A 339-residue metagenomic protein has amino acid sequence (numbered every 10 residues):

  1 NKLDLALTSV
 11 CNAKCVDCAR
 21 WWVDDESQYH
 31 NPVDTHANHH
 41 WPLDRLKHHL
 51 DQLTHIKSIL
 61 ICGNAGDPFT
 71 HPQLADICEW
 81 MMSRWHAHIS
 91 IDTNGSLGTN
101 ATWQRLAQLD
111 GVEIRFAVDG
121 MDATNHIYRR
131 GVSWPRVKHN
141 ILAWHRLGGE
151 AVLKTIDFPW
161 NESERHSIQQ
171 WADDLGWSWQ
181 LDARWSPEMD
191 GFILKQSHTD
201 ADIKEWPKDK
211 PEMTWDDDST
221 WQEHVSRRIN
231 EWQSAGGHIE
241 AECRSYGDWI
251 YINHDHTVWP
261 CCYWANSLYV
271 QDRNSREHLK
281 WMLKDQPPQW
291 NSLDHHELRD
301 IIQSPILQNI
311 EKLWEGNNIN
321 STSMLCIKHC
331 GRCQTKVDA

Functional and structural regions predicted by a protein language model:
L3-D17, L60-G63, A87, K154-D157: Conserved beta-strand->loop/alpha-helix structural units within folded catalytic cores of enzymes with alpha/beta
A6, W21-W22, E26-H36, W41 (+6 more regions): Radical SAM enzyme [4Fe-4S]-AdoMet core and its adjacent flexible, acidic and glycine-rich loops/tails across
N12-R20, S323-D338: Local cysteine-cluster metal-coordination motifs and their immediate loop/turn environment, predominantly Fe-S cluster
K14, A65, N94, H254-D255: Residue-level recognition of short loop/turn positions
R45-G63: Short Fe-S-cluster ligation motifs
D67-P72, S96-N100, F158-S163: Acidic-and-aromatic substrate-binding clefts and catalytic sites of carbohydrate-active enzymes
F69, I89-D92, F116: Catalytic phosphate/metal-binding cores of nucleic-acid and nucleotide-processing enzymes, i.e., regions that mediate
P72-H88: Aromatic-lined substrate-binding rim segments of carbohydrate-active enzymes
